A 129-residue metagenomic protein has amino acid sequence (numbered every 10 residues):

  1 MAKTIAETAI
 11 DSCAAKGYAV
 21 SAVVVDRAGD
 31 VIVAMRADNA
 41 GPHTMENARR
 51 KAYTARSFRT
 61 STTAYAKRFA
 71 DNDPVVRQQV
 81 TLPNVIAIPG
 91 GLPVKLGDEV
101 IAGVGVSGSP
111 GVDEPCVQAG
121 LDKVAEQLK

Functional and structural regions predicted by a protein language model:
M1-K129: Flexible, solvent-exposed loop/hinge segments and secondary-structure transition points
